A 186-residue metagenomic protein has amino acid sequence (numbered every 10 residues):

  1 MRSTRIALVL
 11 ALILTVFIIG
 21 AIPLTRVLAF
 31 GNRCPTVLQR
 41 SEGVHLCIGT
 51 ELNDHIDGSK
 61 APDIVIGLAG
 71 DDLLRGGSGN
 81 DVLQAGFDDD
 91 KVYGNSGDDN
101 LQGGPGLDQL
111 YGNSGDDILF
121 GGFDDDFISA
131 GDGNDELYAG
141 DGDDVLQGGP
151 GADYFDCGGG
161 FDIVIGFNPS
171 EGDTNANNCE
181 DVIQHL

Functional and structural regions predicted by a protein language model:
M1-L10: Bacterial N-terminal signal peptides that target proteins for export
L10-G20: Bacterial N-terminal signal peptides
P23-T25: Signal peptide cleavage region of secreted peptide precursors
L28-L73, S78, L186: N-terminal segments that cap or nucleate solenoid repeat domains
P35-L38, C47, I56-D57, L137 (+2 more regions): Short, T/G/N/S-enriched strand-turn elements that build extracellular solenoid repeat scaffolds
R40, I48-G49, G58, G67 (+11 more regions): Glycine-centered beta-turn/loop sites at beta-strand termini
P150-L186: Leucine-rich solenoid repeat scaffolds
